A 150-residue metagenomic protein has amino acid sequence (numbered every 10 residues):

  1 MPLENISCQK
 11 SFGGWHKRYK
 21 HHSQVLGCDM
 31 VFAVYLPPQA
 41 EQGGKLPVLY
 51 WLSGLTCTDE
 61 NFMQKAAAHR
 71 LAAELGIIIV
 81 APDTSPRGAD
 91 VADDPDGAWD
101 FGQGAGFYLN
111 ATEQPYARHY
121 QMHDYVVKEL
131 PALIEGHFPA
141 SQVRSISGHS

Functional and structural regions predicted by a protein language model:
M1-S150: Non-catalytic cap/lid and distal C-terminal segments of serine-dependent acyl enzymes
